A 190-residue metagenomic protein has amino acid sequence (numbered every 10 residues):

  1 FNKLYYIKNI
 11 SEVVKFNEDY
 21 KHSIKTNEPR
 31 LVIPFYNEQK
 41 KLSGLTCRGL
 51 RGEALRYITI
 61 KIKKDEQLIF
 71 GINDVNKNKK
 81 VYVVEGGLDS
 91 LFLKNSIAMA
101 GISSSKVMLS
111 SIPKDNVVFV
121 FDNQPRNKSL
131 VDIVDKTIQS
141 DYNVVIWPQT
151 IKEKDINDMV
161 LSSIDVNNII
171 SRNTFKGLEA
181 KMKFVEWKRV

Functional and structural regions predicted by a protein language model:
N2-N116, L130: Phosphate-handling DNA/RNA-contact segment within nucleic-acid enzymes
S43, L55, N78-V81, G87-V190: TOPRIM fold recognition
